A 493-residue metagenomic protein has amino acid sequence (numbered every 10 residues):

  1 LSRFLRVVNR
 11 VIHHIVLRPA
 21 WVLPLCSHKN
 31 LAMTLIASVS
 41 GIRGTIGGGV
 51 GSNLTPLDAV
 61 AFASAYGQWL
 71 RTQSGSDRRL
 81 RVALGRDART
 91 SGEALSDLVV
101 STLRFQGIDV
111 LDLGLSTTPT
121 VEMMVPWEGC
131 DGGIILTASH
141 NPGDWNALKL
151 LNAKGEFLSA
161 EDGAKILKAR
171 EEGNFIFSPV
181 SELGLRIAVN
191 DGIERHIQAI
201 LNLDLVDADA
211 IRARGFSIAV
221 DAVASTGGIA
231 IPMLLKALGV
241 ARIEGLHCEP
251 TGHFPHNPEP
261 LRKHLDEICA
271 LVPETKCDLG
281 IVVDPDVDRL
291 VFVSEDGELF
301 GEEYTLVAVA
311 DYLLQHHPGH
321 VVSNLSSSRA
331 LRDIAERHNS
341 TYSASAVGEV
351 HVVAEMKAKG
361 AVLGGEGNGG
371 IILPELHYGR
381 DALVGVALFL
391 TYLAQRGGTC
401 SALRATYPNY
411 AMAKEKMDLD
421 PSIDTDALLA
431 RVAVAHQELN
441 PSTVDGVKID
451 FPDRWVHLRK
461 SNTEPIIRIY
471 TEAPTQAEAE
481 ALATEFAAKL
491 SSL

Functional and structural regions predicted by a protein language model:
S27-S101, F105-Q106, R186-I218: An N-terminal, well-structured beta->alpha segment
T45, N146-T275: Gly/Ser/Thr-enriched, mixed-charge loops and adjacent short helices that form phosphate/oxyanion-binding elements
Q68-G75, R81-W145, M233-V293: N-terminal small/polar loop signature for handling phosphorylated ligands or for N-terminal nucleophile
L113, K165-Q198, N202, S294-G367 (+1 more regions): Proline/glycine-rich low-complexity loops and linkers
L279, H317-L493: Phosphate-binding and adjacent anionic-ligand microenvironments
